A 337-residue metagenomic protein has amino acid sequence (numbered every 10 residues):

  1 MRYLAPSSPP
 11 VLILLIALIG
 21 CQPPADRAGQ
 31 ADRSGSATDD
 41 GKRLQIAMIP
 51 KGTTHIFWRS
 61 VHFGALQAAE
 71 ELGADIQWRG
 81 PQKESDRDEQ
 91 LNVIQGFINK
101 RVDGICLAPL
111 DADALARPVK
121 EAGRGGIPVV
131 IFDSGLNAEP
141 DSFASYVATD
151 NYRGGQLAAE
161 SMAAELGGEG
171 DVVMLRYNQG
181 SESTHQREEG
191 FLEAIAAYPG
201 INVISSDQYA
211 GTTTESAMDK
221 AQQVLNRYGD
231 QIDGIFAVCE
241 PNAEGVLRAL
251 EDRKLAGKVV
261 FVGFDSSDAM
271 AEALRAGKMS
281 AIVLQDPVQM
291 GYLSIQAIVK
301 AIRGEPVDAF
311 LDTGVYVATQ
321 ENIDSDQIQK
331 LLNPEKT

Functional and structural regions predicted by a protein language model:
M1-P6, A65: Positively charged n-region of N-terminal signal peptides that target proteins for export
A5-S8, S34: Intrinsically disordered, low-complexity segments
S8-G20: Bacterial N-terminal signal peptides
C21-T337: A residue-level marker of the well-folded mature domains of exported/periplasmic proteins
